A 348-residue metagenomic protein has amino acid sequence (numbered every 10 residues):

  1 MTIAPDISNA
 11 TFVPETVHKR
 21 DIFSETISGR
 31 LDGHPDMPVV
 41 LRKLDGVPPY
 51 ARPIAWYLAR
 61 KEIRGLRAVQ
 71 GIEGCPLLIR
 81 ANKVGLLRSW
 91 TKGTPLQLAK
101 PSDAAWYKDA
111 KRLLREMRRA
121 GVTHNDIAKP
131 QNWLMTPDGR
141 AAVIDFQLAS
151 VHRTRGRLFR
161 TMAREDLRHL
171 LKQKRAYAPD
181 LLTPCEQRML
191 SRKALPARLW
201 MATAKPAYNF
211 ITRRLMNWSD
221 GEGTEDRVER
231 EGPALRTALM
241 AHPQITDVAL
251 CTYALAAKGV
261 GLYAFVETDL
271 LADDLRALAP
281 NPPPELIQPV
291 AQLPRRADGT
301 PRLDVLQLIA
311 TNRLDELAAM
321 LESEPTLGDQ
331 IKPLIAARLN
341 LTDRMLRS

Functional and structural regions predicted by a protein language model:
M1-V17, W200-M201, Y208-E225: Juxta-kinase regulatory segment immediately upstream of eukaryotic protein kinase catalytic domains
T11-R67: ATP-binding glycine-rich loop module of kinase domains
A55-A59, R64-D109: Conserved structural core of kinase catalytic domains
R119-L134: Catalytic-loop of the protein kinase fold
T136-W218: C-lobe/activation-segment region of protein kinase-like
D226-V248, P282: Core catalytic subdomain of AMP-forming adenylate-forming
A238-A257, Y263-E267: C-terminal boundary motif of the adenylate-forming
A249-A254, Y263, A277-S348: Conserved C-terminal "lid"/linker of ANL adenylate-forming enzymes
